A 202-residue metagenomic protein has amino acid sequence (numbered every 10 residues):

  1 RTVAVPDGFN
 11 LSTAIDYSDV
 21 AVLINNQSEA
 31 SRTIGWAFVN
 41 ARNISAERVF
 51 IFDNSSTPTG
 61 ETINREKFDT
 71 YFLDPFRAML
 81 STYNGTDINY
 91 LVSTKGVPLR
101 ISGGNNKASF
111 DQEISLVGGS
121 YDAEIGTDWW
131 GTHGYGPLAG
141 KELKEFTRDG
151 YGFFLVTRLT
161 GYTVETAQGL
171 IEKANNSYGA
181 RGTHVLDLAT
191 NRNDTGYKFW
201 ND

Functional and structural regions predicted by a protein language model:
T2-D202: Cysteine-dependent hydrolase recognition
